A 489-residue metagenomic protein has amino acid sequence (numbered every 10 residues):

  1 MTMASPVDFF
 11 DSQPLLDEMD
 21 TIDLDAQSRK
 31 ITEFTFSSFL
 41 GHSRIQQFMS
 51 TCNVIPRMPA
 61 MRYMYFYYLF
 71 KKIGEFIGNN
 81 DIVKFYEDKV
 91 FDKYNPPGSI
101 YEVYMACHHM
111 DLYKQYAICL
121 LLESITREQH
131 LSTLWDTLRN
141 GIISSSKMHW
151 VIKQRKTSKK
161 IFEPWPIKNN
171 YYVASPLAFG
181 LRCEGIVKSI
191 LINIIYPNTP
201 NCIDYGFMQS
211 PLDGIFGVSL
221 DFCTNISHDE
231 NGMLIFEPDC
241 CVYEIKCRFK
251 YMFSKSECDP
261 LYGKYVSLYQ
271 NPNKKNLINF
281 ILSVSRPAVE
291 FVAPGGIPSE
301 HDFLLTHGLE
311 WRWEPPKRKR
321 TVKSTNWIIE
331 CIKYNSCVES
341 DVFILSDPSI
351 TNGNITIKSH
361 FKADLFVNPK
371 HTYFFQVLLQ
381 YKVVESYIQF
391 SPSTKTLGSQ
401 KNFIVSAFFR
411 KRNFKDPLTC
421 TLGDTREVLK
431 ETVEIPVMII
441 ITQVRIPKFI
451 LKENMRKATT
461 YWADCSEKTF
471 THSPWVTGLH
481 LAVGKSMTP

Functional and structural regions predicted by a protein language model:
M1-P489: Accessory terminal regions of nucleic-acid processing enzymes
